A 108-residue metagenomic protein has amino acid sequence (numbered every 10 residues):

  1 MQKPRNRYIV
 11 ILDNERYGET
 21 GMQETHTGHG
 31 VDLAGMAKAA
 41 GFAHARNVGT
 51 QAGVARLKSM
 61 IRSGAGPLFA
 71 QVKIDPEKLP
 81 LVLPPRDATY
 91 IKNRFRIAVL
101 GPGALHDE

Functional and structural regions predicted by a protein language model:
M1-D13: Thiamine diphosphate
M1-Q2, S59-R62: Short amphipathic alpha-helices and their capping/turn segments at secondary-structure boundaries
Y8-I9, E19, T27: Core nucleotidyl-transferase/polymerase catalytic module
D13-Y17, Q51-A52: Acidic, glycine-rich active-site loops and adjacent beta-strand->loop/helix elements that engage anionic groups
E15-E19, E77-K78: Short gly/pro/ser/thr-enriched loop/turn and capping motifs at secondary-structure boundaries
E24-M60: Conserved thiamine diphosphate
S63-E108: Glycine/aspartate-rich loop-and-adjacent alpha/beta segment that forms the canonical ThDP
